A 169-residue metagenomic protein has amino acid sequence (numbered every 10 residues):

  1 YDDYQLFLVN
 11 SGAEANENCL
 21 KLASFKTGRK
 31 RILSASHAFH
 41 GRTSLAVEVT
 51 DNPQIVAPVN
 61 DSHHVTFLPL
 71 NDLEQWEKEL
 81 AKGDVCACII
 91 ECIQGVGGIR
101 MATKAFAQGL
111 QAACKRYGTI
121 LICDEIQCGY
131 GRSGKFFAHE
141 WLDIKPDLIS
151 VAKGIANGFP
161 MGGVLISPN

Functional and structural regions predicted by a protein language model:
Y1-A87: PLP-dependent aspartate aminotransferase-fold enzymes
C19, I32, C88, L110 (+3 more regions): Buried hydrophobic positions in well-ordered alpha/beta secondary-structure cores of metabolic enzymes
L20-K21, T43-V49, I99-R100, G131-F136 (+1 more regions): Short acidic, glycine/serine/threonine-rich loops at helix termini
H37-H40, D72, C92-Q94, K153-I155: Glycine-rich beta-alpha junction loops
S44, D143-N169: Active-site PLP attachment segment
D84-I99: Short acidic, glycine-rich surface-loop motifs adjacent to enzyme active sites
D84-V85, G118, P146: Local beta-strand N-terminus motif with an aromatic residue
R100-G134: Catalytic PLP-binding core of fold-type I/II PLP enzymes
